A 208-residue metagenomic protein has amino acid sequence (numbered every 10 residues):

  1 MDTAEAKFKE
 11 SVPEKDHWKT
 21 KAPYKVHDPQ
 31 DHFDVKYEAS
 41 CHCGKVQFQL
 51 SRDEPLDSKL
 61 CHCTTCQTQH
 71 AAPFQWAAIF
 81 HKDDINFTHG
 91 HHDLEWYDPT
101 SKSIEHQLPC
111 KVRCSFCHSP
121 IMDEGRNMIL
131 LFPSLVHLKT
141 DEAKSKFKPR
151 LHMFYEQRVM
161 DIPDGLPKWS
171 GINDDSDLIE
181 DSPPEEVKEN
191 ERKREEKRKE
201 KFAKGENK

Functional and structural regions predicted by a protein language model:
M1-S40, V46-K208: A short Gly-Trp-Pro
